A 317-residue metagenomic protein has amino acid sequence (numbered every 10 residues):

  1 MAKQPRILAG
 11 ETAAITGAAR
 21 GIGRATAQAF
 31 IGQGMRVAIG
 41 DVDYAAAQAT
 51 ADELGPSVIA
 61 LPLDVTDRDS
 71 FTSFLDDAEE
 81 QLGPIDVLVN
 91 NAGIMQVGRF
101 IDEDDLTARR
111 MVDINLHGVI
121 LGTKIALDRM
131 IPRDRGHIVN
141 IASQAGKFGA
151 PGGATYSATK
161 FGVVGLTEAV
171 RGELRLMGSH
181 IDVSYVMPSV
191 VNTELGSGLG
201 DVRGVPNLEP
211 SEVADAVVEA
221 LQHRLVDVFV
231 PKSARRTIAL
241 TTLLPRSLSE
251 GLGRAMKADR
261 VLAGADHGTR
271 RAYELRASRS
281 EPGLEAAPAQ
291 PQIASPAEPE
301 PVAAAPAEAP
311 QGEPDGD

Functional and structural regions predicted by a protein language model:
K3-A38: Canonical Rossmann dinucleotide-binding motif of NAD(H)/NADP(H)-dependent dehydrogenases/reductases, specifically
Q33-A49: Conserved glycine-rich Rossmann-like NAD(P)H-binding loop of the short-chain dehydrogenase/reductase
Y44, L63-S73, D105: The beta1-alpha1 cofactor-binding region of Rossmann-like NAD(H)/NADP(H)-dependent oxidoreductases
R99-F100, D104-V112: Substrate-binding pocket helix/loop in short-chain dehydrogenase/reductase
T123, T159: Active-site helix of classical SDR
S143: Residue(s) in the substrate-gating loop at a strand-loop-helix junction that position the organic substrate next
E173-T242, S247-E250: SDR active-site lid
